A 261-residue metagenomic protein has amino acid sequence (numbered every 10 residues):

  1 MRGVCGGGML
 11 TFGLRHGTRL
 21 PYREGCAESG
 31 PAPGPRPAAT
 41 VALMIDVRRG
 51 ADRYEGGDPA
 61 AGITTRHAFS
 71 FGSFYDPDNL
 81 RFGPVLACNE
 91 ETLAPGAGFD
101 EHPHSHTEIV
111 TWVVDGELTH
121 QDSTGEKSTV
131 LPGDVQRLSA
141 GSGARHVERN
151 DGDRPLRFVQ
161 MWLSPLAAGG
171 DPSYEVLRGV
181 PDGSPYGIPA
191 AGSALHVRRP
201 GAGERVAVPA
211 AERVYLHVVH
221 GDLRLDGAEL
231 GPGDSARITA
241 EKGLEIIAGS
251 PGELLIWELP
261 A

Functional and structural regions predicted by a protein language model:
M1-L14: Extreme N-terminal basic, low-complexity initiation segments that serve as generic localization/processing leaders
Y22, C26, G30-P95, F99-D100 (+2 more regions): A short, N-terminal "cap"/entry segment at the start of jelly-roll beta-barrel domains of the cupin/DSBH fold
A97-G141: A glycine-rich, hydrophobic loop/mini-helix early in the fold
E101, H120-S123, L138, R145-G152 (+3 more regions): Short beta-strand His + acidic residue motifs that chelate non-heme Fe in jelly-roll/DSBH and cupin folds
H104-T119, W162-P165, R198, A211-R224: Short, conserved beta-strand element in jelly-roll/cupin
T124-S139, D226-E245: Short acidic-glycine-tyrosine-enriched beta hairpin
P200-K242: A conserved acidic, glycine/proline-rich C-terminal tail/linker
